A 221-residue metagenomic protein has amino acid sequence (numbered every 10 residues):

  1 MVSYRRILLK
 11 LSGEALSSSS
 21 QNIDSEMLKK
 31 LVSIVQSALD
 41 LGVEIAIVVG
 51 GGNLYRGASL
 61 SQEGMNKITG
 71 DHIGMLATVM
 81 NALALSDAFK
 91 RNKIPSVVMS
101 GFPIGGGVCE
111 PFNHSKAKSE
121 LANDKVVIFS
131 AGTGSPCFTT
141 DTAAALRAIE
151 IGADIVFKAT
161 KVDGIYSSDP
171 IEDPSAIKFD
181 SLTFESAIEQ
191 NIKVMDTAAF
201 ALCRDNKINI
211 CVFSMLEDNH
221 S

Functional and structural regions predicted by a protein language model:
M1-E44: N-terminal glycine-/serine-/threonine-rich phosphate-binding loop
L8-S12, V49-G50, M99-S100, F129-G132 (+2 more regions): Short beta-strand segments
L31-I34, S86, G132-T133, A176-S221: Polyanion-binding loop/helix "lid" in catalytic or ligand-binding cores
L39, L83-K93, L146-D154, L202-N206: Alpha-helix C-terminal capping segments
G42-A46, D124-V127: Loop/turn-to-beta-strand initiation segments
L60-V127, T142: Ligand-binding beta-strand-loop-alpha-helix segment within the catalytic cores of soluble metabolic enzymes
K90, H114-S167: Internal active-site segments that recognize and position negatively charged phosphoryl groups and nucleotide moieties
I151-E172, K207-N219: Glycine-rich phosphate/pyrophosphate-binding loops and their adjacent beta-strand/loop elements at enzyme active sites
